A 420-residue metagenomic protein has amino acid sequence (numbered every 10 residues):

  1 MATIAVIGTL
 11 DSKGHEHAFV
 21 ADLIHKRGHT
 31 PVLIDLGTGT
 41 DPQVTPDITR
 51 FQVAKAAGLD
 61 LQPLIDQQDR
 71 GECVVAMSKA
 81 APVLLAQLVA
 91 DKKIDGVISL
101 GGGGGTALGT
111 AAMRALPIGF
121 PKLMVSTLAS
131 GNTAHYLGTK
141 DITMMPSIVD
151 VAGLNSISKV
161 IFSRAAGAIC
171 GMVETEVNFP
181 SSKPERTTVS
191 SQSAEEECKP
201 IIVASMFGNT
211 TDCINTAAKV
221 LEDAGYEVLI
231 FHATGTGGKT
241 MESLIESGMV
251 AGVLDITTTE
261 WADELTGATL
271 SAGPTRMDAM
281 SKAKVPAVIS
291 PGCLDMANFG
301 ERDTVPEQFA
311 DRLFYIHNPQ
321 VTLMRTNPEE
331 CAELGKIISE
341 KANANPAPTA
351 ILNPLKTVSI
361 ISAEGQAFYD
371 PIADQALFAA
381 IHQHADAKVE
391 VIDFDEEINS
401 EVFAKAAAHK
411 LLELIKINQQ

Functional and structural regions predicted by a protein language model:
M1-D41, G96, T106-A115, G119-S126: N-terminal phosphate-binding or glycine-rich loops at protein starts, especially the Walker A/P-loop of NTPases
A5, S12-A18, L23-V32, A268-Q420: C-terminal non-catalytic interaction/assembly regions of soluble proteins
T9-H15, D95-L108, V203-I214, T234-T236 (+4 more regions): Gly/Ser/Thr-rich loops at beta-strand to alpha-helix junctions that form or flank small-molecule/cofactor-binding
K13-H25, V32, T38-F51, K199-G235 (+1 more regions): Glycine-rich phosphate/diphosphate-binding loop of Rossmann-like nucleotide-binding domains
T45-K93: Phosphate/nucleotide-donor binding subsite
P63-D66, N132-P180, C198-N209, E333 (+1 more regions): Cap/lid and interdomain-hinge subdomains that line or gate substrate/regulatory clefts in soluble alpha/beta enzymes
G96-S99, L108-L137, P146, L229-A233 (+1 more regions): Short, acidic/small-residue loops that bind anionic groups at enzyme active sites
S99-G119, I214-A218, A363-D370: Short Gly/Thr/Asp-enriched flexible loops that form oxyanion-binding sites at enzyme active sites
